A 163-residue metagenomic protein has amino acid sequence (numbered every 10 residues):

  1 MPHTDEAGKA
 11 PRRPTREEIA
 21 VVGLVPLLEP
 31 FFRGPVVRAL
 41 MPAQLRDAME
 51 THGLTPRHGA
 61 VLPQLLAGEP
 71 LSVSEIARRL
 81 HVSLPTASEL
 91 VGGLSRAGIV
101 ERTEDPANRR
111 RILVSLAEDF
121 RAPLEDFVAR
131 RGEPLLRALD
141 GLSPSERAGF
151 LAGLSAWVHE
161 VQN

Functional and structural regions predicted by a protein language model:
M1-G53, L116: N-terminal leader segment of winged-helix/HTH proteins
P2-H3, R13-F31, A122-N163: Terminal interaction helix/tail motif
E6-G8, G92-G149: Charged, amphipathic alpha-helical coiled-coil/dimerization segments
T15, T55, L84, A117 (+1 more regions): Ser/Thr-centered flexible coil motifs
F31-G34, D47-M49, L66, G92-G93 (+2 more regions): Short, flexible segments with low predicted structural confidence
R38-S83, A97, L113: N-terminal helix-turn-helix DNA-binding core of bacterial DNA-binding proteins
